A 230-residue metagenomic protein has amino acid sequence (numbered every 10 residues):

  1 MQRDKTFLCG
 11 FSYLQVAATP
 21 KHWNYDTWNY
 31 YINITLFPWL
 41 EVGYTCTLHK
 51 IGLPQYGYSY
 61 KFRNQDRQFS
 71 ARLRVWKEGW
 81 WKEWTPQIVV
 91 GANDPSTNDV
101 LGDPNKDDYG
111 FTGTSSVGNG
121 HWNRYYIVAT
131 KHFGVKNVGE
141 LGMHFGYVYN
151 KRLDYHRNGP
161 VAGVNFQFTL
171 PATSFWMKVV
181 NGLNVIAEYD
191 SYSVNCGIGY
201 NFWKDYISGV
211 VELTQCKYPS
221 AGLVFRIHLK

Functional and structural regions predicted by a protein language model:
M1-H121, Y125, F133-V135, L170-F175 (+4 more regions): Transmembrane beta-barrel domains of Gram-negative outer membranes and organellar outer membranes
F62, Y149, Y189, L213-T214: Surface loop/turn motifs at the tips and blade-to-blade linkers of beta-strand repeat domains
F69-L73, A162-V164, Q215-K230: Outer-membrane beta-barrel "beta-signal"
W84, N137-G139, K217: Short loop/turn segments at connectors of secondary-structure elements within structured domains
G110-D190: Detector for outer-membrane/organellar transmembrane beta-barrel domains, recognizing the amphipathic beta-strand
F202-W203: Surface-exposed extracellular loop regions of Gram-negative outer-membrane beta-barrel proteins
